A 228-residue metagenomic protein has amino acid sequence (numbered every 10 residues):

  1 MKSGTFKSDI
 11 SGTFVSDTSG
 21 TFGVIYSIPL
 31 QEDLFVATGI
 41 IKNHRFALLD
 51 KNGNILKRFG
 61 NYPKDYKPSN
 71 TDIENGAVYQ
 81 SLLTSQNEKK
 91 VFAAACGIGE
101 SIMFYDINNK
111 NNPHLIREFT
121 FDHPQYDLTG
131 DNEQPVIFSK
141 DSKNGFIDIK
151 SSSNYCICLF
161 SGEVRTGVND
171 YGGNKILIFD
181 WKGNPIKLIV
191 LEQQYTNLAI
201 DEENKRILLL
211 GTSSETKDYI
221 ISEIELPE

Functional and structural regions predicted by a protein language model:
K2-T21, L56-V78, N112-D141, Q193: Surface-exposed loop and turn segments in beta-propeller and other repeat-based domains that flank or scaffold
T21-E32, I73-K90, A95-C96, K140-S152 (+1 more regions): Structural signature of eukaryotic scaffold interfaces centered on beta-propeller domains
F35, V91-F92, C156, I207: Hydrophobic beta-strand positions that form the internal "hydrophobic ladder" of WD40/Gbeta-like beta-propeller blades
A37-T38, I73-E74, F92-A95, R165-D170: Short consensus segments that form the blades of beta-propeller domains, in both extracellular/periplasmic
I40-R45, I98-S101, E163-T166, S213-K217: Short glycine/acidic-enriched loop and turn motifs that connect beta-strands
H44-N52, D106, Y171-P185, I221-E228: Beta-propeller blade signature
F138-I178: Loop/turn-rich, solvent-exposed surfaces of beta-rich toroidal or solenoidal domains
A199-D201, K205-E228: Blade-level signature of beta-propeller repeat domains, shared across WD40, Kelch, NHL, RCC1 and BNR/Asp-box propellers
